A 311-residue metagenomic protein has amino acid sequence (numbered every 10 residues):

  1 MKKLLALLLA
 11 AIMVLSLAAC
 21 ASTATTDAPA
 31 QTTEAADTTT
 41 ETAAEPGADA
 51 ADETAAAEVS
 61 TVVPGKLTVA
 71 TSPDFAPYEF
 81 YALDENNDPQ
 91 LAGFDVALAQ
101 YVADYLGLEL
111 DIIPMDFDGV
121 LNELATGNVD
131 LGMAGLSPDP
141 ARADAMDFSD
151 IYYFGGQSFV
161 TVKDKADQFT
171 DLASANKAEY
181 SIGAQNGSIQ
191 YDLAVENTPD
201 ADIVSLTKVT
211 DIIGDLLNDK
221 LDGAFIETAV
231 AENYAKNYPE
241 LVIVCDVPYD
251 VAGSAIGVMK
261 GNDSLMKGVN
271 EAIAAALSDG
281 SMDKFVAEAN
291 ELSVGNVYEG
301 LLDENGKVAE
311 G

Functional and structural regions predicted by a protein language model:
T25-Q90, D167-Q168, A173-S181, G300 (+1 more regions): Immediate post-signal peptide segment of exported/extracytoplasmic ligand-binding proteins
A55-L136: Extracytoplasmic small-molecule ligand-binding "clamshell" domains of the periplasmic binding protein/Venus flytrap
A55-V59, I189-L206, I243-V244, A274-G311: Ligand-binding clefts/hinges and TM-proximal coupling segments of bilobed small-molecule sensing domains
P73, F154-K163, T228, E232-I273 (+1 more regions): Periplasmic-binding protein-like
F94-V96, D111-E123, D167, V204-N218 (+1 more regions): Short helix-initiation/N-cap motifs at beta->coil->alpha
V96-Y105, K163-K165, A173, E179 (+2 more regions): Extended ligand-binding regions for polar small-molecule ligands
E109-S174: Acidic, polar ligand-binding/catalytic clefts
D118-G119, L136-A145, D192-E196, L217-N218 (+1 more regions): A ligand-binding cleft/hinge motif common to bilobed small-molecule-binding domains
